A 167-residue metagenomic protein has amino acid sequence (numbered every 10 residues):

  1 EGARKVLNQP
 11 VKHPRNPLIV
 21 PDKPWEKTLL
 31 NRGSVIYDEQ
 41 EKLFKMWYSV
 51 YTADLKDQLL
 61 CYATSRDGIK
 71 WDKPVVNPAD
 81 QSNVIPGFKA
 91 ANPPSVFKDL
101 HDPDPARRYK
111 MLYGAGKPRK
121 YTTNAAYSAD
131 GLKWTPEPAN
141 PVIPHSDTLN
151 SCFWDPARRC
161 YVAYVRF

Functional and structural regions predicted by a protein language model:
E1-F167: Carbohydrate-active catalytic/glycan-binding domains of CAZyme proteins, especially the secreted or lumenal ectodomains
